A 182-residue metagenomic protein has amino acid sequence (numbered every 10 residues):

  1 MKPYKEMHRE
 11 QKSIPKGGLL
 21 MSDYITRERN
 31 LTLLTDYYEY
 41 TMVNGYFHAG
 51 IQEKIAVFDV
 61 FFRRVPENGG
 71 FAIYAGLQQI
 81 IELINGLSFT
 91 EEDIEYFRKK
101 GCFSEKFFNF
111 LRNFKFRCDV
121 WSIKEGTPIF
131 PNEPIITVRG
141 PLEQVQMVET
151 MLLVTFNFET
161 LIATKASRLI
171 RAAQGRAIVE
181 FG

Functional and structural regions predicted by a protein language model:
K2, K12-S13: Polybasic, lysine-rich low-complexity intrinsically disordered segments
Y4, H8, G17-G182: Ordered alpha/beta subdomains of enzyme catalytic regions
